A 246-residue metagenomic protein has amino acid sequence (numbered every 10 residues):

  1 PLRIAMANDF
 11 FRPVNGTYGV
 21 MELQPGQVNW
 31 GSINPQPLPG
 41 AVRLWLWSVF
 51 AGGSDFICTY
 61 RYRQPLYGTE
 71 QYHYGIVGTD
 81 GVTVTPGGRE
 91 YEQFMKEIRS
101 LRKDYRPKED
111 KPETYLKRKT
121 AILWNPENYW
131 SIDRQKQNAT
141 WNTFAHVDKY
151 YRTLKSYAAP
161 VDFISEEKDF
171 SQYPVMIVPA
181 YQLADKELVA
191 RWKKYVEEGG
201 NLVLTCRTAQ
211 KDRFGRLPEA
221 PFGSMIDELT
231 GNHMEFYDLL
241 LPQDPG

Functional and structural regions predicted by a protein language model:
P1-G246: Carbohydrate-binding surfaces of carbohydrate-active enzymes
